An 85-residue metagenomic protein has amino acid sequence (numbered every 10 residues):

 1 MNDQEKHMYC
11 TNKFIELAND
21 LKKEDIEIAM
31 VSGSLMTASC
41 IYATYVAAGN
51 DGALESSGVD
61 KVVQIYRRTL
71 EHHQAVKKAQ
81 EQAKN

Functional and structural regions predicted by a protein language model:
M1-N85: Solvent-exposed interaction surfaces and binding hotspots enriched for charged
